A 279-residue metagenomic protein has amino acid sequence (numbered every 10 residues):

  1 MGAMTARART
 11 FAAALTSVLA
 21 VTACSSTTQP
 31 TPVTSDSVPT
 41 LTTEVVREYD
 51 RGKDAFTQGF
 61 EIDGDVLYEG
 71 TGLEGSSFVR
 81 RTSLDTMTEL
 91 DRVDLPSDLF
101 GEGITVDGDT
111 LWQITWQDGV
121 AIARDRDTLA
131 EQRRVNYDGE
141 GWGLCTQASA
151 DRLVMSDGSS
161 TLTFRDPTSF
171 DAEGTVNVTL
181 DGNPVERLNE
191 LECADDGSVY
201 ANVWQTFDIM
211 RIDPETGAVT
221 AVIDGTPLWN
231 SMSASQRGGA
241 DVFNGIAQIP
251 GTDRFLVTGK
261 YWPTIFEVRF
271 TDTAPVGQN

Functional and structural regions predicted by a protein language model:
A20-A23: C-terminal motif of bacterial Sec signal peptides marking the signal peptidase cleavage site
S25-T28: Bacterial signal peptide processing site
V33-D54, L84-L90, S235: A short helix->beta-strand "capping" segment at the edge of beta-propeller domains
V46-F78, R92-T105, W142, G259-P263: Beta-strand-rich domains and repeat architectures in extracellular enzymes and scaffolds, especially beta-propellers
R47-D50, L90, D94-S97, T175-P184 (+1 more regions): Surface-exposed loop and turn segments in beta-propeller and other repeat-based domains that flank or scaffold
K53-G64, S97-G108, Y137-R152, G182-G197 (+1 more regions): Beta-rich, blade/repeat-based domains predominating in secreted/periplasmic proteins but also intracellular
Y68-E74, L111-D118, L153-S159, A201-Q205 (+1 more regions): Conserved beta-strand positions in repeat-built beta-propeller and related beta-rich domains
T82-M87, D125-L129, P167-F170, D213-G217 (+1 more regions): Short loop/turn segments that connect beta-strands within beta-propeller blades
